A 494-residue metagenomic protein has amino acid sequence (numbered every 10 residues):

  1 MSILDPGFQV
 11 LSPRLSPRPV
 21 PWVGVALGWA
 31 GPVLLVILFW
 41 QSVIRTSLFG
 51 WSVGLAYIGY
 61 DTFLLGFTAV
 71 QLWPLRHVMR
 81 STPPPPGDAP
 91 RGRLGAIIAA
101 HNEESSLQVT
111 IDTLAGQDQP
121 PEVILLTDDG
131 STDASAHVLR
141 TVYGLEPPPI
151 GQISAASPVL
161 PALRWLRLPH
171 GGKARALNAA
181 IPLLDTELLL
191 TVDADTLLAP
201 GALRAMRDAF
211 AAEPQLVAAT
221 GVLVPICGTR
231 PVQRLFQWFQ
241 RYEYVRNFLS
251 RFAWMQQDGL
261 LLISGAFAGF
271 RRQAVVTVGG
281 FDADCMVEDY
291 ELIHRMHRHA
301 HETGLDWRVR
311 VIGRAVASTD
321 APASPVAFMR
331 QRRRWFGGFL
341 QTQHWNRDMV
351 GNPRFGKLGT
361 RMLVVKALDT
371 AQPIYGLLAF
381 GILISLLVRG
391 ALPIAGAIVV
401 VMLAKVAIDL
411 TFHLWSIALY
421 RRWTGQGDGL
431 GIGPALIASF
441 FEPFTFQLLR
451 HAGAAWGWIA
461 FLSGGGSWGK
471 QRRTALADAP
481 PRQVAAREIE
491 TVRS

Functional and structural regions predicted by a protein language model:
I37-R76, D88, K366-L462: Membrane-embedded multi-pass helical conduit in multi-pass membrane proteins, especially envelope-biosynthetic
V53-P121, H137-R140: N-terminal signal-anchor transmembrane helix
G92-G95, V123, V276, E291: Cell-envelope/extracellular polymer assembly enzymes that use nucleotide-activated donors
D112-L166: Acidic donor-binding segment of Leloir-type glycosyltransferases
P148-P161, L166-P182, T186, P200-C285 (+4 more regions): Long helical/loop segments within the catalytic core of UDP-sugar-dependent glycosyltransferases, especially the large
L189: Short aromatic/hydrophobic "clamp" motif used to bind/position activated sugar donors
A274-T277, C285-R310: A short, conserved alpha-helix in the catalytic core of glycosyltransferases
W307-A327: Active-site donor/metal-binding and catalytic loop motifs of nucleotide-sugar-dependent glycosylation enzymes
